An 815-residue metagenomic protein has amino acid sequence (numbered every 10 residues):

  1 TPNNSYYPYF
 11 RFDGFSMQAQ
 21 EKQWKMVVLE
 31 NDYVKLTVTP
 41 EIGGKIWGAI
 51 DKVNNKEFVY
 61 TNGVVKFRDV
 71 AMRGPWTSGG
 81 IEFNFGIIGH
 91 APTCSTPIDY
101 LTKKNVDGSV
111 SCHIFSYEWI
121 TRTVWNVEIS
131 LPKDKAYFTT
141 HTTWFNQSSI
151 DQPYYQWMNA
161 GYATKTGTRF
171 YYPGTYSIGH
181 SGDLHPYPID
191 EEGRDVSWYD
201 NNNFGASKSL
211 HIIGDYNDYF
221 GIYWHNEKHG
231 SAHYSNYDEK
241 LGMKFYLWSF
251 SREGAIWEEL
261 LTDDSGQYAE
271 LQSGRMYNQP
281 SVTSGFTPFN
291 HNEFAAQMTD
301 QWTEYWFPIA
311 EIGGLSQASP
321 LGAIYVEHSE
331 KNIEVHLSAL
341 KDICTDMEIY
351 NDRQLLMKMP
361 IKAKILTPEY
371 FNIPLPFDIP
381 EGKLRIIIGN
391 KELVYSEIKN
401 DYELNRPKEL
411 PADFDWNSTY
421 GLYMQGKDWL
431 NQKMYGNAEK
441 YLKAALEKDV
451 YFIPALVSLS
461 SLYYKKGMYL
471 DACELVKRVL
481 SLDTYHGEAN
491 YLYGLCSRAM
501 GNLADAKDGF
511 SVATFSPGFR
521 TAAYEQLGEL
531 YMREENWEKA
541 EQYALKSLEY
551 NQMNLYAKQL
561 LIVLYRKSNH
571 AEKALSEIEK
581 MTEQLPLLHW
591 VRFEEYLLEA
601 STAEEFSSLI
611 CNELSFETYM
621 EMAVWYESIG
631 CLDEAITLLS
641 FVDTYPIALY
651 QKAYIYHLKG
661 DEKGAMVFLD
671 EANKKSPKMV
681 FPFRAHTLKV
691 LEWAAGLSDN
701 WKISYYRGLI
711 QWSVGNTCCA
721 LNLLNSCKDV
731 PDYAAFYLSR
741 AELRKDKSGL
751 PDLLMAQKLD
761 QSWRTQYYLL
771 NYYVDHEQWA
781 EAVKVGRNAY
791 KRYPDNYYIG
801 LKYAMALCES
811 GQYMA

Functional and structural regions predicted by a protein language model:
P2-E21, M26-E30, S78-A136, A255-N292: Extended, loop-rich substrate-binding clefts of extracytoplasmic carbohydrate-active enzymes
V27, I42-G48, K56-F58, A136 (+2 more regions): A contiguous, surface-exposed recognition patch within enzymatic or periplasmic domains that forms
L315-N417, H589-V591, T602, L658-E692: Long, contiguous interaction/recruitment modules in multidomain scaffold/adaptor proteins
K448, S481-L482, F515-S516, Y550 (+8 more regions): Structural marker of alpha-solenoid helical repeat scaffolds
F452, H486, R520, N554 (+8 more regions): Residue-level recognition of tetratricopeptide repeat
A455, A489, A523, A557 (+8 more regions): TPR alpha-solenoid repeat register
